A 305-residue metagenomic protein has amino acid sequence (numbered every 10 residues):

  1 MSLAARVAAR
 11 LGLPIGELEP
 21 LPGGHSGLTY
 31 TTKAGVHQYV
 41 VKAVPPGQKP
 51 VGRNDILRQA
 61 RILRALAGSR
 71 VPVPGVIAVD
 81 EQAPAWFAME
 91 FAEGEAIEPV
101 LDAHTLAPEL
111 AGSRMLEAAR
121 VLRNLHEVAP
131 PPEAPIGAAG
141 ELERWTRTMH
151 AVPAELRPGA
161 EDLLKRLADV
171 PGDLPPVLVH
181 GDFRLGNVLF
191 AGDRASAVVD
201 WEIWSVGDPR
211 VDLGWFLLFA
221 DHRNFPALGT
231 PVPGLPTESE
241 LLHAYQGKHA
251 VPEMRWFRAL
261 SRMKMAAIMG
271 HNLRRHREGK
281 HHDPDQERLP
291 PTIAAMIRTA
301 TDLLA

Functional and structural regions predicted by a protein language model:
M1-L13: Juxta-kinase regulatory segment immediately upstream of eukaryotic protein kinase catalytic domains
L13-E19: Conserved N-terminal boundary motif of the eukaryotic protein kinase catalytic domain
E19-G140, R144-R166, P171-D173: ATP-binding pocket architecture of kinase catalytic cores
P176-L178, S196: Conserved protein kinase catalytic-loop anchor
L178-H180, L185: Catalytic-loop of the protein kinase fold
V199-W204: Activation of the activation-loop gatekeeper triad in protein kinase-fold domains
L213-H249, S261-G279: Active-site activation/catalytic loop segments of kinase-like enzymes and analogous catalytic loops in related
